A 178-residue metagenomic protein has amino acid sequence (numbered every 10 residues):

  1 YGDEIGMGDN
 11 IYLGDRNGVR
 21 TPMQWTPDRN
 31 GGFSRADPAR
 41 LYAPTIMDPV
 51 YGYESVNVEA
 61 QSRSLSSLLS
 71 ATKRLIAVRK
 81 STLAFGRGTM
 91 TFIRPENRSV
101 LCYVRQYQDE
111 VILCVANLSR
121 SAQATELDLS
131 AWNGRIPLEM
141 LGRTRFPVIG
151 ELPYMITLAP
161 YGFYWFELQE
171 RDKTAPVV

Functional and structural regions predicted by a protein language model:
Y1-D3, G142, E167: A secondary-structure boundary/capping signal
Y1-I112, L118-Q123: Loop/helix patches that line or flank the sugar-binding groove of alpha-linked glycan CAZymes
Y12-D15, T21, N133, P160-E167: C-terminal, active-site-flanking charged/polar segments
T26, I93, D128-S130, A159: A structural detector for beta-sheet-dominated domains
L118-G134: Surface-exposed beta-strand/loop patches in extracellular or lumenal glycoproteins
S130, R145, R171-D172: A short acidic/small-residue loop/turn micro-motif
I136-L152: Solvent-exposed beta-strand/loop surfaces of large extracellular or lumenal domains
G150-V177: C-terminal beta-strand-rich structural cap/linker in extracellular carbohydrate-active enzymes
